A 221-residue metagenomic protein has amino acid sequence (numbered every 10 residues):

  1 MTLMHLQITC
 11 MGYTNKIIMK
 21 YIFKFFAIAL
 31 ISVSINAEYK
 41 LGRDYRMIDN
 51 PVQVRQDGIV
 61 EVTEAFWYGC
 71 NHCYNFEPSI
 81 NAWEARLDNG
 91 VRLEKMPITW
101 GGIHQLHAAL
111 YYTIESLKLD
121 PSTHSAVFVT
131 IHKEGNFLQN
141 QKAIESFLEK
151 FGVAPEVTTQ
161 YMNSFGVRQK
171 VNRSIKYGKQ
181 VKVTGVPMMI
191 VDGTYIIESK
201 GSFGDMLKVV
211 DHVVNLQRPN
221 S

Functional and structural regions predicted by a protein language model:
T2-G102, N172-I175, K179-Q180, H212-S221: Extracytoplasmic thiol/disulfide redox context detector
I8, K150-S221: C-terminal cap of thioredoxin/glutaredoxin-like
E61-V62, D88-V91, S122-A126, G152-P155 (+1 more regions): A short alpha-helix capping/helix-coil boundary motif
Y68-H72, T99-I103, T130-E134, G166-V167 (+1 more regions): Solvent-exposed loop/turn segments at secondary-structure junctions within structured extracellular/periplasmic domains
G69, E84-L87, I114-K118, I131-G135 (+4 more regions): Sec/Tat-exported extracytoplasmic proteins
E77-E84, H107-Y111, H124, Q141 (+5 more regions): Extracytoplasmic/secreted envelope proteins and their assembly/folding machinery, especially bacterial periplasmic
N89-S116, P121-L148: Structural microenvironment flanking redox-active thiols in thiol-disulfide oxidoreductases
